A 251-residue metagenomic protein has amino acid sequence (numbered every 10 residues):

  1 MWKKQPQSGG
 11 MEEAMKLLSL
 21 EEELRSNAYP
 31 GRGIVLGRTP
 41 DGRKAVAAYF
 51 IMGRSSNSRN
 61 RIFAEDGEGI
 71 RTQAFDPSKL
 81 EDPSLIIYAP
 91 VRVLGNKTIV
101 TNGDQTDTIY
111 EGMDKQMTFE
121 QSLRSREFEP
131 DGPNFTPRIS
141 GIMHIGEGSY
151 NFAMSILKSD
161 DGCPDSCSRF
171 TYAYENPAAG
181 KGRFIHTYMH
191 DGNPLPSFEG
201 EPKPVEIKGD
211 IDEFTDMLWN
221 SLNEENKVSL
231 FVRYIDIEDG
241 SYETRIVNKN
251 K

Functional and structural regions predicted by a protein language model:
W2, G9-K251: Conserved short alpha-helical segments that host acidic/polar catalytic motifs at enzyme active sites
